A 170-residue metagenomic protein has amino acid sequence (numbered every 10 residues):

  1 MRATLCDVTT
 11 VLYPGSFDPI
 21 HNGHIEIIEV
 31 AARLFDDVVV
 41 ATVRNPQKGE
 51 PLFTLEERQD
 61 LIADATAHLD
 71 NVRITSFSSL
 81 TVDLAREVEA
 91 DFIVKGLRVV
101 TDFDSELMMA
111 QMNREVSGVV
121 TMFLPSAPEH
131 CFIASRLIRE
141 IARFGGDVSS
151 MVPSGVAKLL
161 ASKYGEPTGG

Functional and structural regions predicted by a protein language model:
R2-G170: Nucleotidyltransferase catalytic core that binds NTPs
